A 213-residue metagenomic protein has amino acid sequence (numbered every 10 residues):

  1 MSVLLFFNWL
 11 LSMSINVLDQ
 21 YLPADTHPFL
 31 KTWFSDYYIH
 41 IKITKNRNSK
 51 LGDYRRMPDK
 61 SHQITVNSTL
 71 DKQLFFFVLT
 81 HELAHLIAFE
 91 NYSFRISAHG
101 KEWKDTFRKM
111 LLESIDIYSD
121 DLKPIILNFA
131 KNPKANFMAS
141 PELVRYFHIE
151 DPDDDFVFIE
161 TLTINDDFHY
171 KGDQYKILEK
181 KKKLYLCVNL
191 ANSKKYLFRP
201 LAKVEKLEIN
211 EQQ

Functional and structural regions predicted by a protein language model:
M1-S12: N-terminal amphipathic/basic-hydrophobic helices that include classical n-h-c signal peptides and signal-anchor
V17, T26-R56, Q63, S93-I209 (+1 more regions): Metalloprotease/metallohydrolase-associated module, dominated by Zn2+-dependent proteases
H62-V78: Short pre-active-site segment immediately N-terminal to the catalytic Zn-binding motif
S68-K72, Y92, S97: Structured beta->alpha junctions
F77-E90: Active-site recognition of the HExxH zinc-binding catalytic motif
